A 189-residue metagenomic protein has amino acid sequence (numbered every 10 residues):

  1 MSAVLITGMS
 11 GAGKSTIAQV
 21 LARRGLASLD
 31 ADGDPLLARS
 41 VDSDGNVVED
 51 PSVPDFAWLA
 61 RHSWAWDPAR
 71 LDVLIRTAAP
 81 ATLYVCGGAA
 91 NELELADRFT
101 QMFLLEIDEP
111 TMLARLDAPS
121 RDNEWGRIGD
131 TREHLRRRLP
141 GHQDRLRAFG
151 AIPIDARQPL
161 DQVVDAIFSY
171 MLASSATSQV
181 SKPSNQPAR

Functional and structural regions predicted by a protein language model:
A3: Walker A (P-loop) ATP-phosphate-binding motif of ABC ATPase nucleotide-binding domains
I6: Hydrophobic anchor at the beta1->P-loop junction of P-loop NTPases
A12: ATP-binding Walker
S15: Walker A/P-loop
Q19-A69: Conserved substrate/cofactor phosphate-moiety recognition/catalytic segment in nucleotide-dependent phosphotransferases
A57-E106: Glycine-rich phosphate-binding loop used to anchor ATP phosphates in small-molecule kinases, encompassing both
A96-R145, F149: A glycine- and Lys/Arg-enriched "phosphate-lid" helix/loop adjacent to the NTP-binding pocket of small-molecule kinases
Q143-R189: NTP-dependent small-molecule kinase module
